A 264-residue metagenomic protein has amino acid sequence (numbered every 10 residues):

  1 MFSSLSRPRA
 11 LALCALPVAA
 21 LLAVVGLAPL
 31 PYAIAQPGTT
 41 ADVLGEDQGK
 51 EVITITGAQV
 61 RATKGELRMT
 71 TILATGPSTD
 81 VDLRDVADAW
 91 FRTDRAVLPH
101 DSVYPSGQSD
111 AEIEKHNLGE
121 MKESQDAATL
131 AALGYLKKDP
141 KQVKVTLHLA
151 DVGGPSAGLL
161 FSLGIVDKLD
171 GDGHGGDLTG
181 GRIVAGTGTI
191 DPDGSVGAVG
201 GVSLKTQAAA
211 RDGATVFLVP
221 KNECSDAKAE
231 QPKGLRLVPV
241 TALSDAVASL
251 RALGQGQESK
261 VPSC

Functional and structural regions predicted by a protein language model:
F2-C264: Peripheral, non-AAA+ core regions of ATP-driven protein-machinery
